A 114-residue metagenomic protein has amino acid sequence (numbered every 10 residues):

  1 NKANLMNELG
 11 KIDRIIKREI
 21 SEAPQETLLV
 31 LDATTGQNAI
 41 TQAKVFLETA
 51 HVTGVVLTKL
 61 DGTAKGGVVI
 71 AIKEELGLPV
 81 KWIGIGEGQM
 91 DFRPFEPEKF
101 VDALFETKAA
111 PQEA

Functional and structural regions predicted by a protein language model:
N1-A114: P-loop/Walker A NTP-binding module and the surrounding RecA-like catalytic core of P-loop NTPases
